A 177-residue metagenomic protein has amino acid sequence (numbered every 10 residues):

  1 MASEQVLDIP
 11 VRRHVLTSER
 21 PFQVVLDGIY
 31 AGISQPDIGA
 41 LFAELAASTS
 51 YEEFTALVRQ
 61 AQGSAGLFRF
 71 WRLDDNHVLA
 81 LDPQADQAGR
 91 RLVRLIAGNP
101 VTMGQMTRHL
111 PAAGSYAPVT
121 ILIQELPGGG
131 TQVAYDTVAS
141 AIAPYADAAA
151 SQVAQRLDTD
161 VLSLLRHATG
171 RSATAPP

Functional and structural regions predicted by a protein language model:
M1-G63: Charge-rich, low-complexity N-terminal segments
G32, P36, A113, D160 (+1 more regions): Conserved short hydrophobic interaction patches
A40-E44, R171-P176: Flexible, glycine/charged-enriched surface loops at secondary-structure junctions
G63-A97: Helix-adjacent hinge/juxtasegments
R90-P127: Short, internal acidic amphipathic alpha-helical interface segments that mediate docking to partner proteins
P111, Y145-R156: Short alpha-helix boundary/capping segments
I123-A146: Beta-strand/loop substructures that line and gate deep hydrophobic ligand-binding cavities in soluble
S151-A175: A conserved amphipathic terminal alpha-helix motif
